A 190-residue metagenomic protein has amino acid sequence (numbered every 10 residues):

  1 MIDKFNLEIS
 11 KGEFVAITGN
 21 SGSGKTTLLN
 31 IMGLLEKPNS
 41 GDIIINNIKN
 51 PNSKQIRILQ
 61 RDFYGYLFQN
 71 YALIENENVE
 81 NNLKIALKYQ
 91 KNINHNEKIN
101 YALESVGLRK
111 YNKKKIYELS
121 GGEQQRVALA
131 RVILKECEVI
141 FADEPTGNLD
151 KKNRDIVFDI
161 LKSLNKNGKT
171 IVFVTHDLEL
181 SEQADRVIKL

Functional and structural regions predicted by a protein language model:
G33: Helix-to-loop junction immediately C-terminal to a conserved catalytic motif
D42-I58: ABC ATPase NBD Q-loop/coupling interface
E77-K84: Short coil-to-helix segment of the ABC ATPase nucleotide-binding domain corresponding to the Q-loop/switch region
N94-Y111: Conserved ABC ATPase "signature" region
K115-L119, E123: Conserved ABC ATPase signature
L129: Hydrophobic anchor residue at the start of the ABC signature
I140-D143: Catalytic Walker B motif of ABC-type/P-loop ATPase nucleotide-binding domains
